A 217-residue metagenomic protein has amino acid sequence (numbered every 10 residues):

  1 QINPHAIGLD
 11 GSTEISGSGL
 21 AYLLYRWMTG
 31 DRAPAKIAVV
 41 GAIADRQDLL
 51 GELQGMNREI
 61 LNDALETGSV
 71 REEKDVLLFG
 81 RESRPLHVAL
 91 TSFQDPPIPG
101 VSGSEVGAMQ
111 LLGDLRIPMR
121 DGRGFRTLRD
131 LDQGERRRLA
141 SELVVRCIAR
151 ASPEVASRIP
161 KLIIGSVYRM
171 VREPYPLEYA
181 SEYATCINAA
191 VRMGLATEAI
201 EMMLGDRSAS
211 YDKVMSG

Functional and structural regions predicted by a protein language model:
Q1-G217: Replace "Mg2+/Mn2+-dependent" with "divalent metal-dependent
